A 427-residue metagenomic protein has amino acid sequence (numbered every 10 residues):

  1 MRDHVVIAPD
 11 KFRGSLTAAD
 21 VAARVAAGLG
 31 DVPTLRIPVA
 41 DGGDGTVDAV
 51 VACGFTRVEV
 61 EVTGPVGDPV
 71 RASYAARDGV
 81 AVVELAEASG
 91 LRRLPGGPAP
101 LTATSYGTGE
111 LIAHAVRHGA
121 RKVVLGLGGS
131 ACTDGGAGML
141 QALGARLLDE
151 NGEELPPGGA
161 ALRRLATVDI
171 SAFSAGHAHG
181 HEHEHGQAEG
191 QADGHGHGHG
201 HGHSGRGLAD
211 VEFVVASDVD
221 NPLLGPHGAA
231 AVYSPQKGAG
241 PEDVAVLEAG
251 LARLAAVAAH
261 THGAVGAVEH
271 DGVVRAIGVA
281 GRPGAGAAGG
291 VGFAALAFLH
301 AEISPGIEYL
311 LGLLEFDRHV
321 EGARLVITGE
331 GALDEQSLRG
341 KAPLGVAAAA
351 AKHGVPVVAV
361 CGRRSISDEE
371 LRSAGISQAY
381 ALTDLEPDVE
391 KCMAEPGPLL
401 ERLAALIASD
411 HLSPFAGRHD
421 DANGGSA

Functional and structural regions predicted by a protein language model:
M1-H185, E189-A427: N-terminal loops that bind phosphate or other acidic moieties and the adjacent beta-alpha structural core
